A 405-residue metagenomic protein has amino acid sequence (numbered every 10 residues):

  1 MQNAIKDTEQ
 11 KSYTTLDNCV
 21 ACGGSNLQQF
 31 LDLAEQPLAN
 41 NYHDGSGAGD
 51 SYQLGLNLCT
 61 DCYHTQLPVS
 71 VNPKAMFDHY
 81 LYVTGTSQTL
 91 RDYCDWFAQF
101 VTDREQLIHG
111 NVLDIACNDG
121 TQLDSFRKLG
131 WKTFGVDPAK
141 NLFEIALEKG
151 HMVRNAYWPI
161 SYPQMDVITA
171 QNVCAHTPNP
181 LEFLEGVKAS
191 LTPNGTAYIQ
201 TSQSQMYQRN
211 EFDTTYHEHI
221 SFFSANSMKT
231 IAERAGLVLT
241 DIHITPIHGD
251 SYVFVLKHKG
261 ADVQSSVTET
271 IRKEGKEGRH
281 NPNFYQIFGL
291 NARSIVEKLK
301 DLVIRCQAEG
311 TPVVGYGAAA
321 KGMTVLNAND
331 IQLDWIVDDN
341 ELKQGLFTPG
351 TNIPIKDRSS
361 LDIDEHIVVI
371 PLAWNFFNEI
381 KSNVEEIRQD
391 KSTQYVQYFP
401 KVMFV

Functional and structural regions predicted by a protein language model:
N3-T89, H243: N-terminal juxtadomain amphipathic helix that follows a signal peptide/anchor or precedes a small N-terminal auxiliary
G49-G150, N155, E211-F212, Y216 (+2 more regions): Extended interfacial segments that mediate partner engagement and assembly in macromolecular machines
I160-P163, C174-P178, T351-V405: Phosphate-bearing ligand-interacting subdomains that bind or position ATP/ADP/UDP/GDP/NAD(P) or nucleotide-linked
T169: A conserved beta-strand element that flanks and buttresses the S-adenosyl-L-methionine
L181-T196: A short glycine-rich, Lys/Arg-flanked "PGG" loop and its adjoining helix->strand segment in the class I
N194-S202, V396-Q397: Conserved beta-strand signature within the Rossmann-like core of class I S-adenosyl-L-methionine
I199-S221, A225-S227: Short, glycine-/aromatic-enriched active-site segment of Class I SAM-dependent methyltransferases
H248-N291: Flexible, glycine-/basic-rich loop-and-beta segments that form/coincide with the SAM-dependent methyltransferase
